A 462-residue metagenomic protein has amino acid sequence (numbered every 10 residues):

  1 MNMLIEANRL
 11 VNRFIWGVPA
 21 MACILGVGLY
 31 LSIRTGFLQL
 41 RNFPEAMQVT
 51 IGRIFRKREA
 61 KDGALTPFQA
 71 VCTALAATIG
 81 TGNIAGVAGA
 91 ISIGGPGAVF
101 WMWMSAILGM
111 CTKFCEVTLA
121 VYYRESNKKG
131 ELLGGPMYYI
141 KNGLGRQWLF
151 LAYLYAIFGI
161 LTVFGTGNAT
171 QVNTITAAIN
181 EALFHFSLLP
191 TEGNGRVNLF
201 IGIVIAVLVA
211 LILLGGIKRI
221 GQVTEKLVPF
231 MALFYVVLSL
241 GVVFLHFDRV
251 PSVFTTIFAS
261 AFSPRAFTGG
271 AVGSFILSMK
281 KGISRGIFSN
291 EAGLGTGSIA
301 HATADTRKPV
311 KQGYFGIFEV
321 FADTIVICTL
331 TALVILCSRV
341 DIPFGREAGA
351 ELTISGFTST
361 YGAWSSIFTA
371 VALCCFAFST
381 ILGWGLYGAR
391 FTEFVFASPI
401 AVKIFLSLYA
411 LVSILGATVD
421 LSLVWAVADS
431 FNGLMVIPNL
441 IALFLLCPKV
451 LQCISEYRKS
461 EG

Functional and structural regions predicted by a protein language model:
M1-T81, I91-A98, G109, A410 (+2 more regions): N-terminal alpha-helical transmembrane segments of multi-pass membrane transport and channel/translocase proteins
L4, R34-Q39, G82-V87, G165-I175 (+6 more regions): Transmembrane helix-loop junctions in multi-pass membrane proteins
C23-Y30, L38-M47, Y155, V172-I179 (+4 more regions): Membrane-interface loop-to-helix entry segments
L31-S32, S105-G130, M137, K141-N173 (+3 more regions): Helix-loop-helix module between adjacent transmembrane segments
F37-L65, G89-V99, W103, C111-R146 (+4 more regions): Flexible loop linkers connecting adjacent transmembrane helices in multi-pass alpha-helical membrane transporters
R58-I93, L119-G143, L154-I160, V272-F321: Alpha-helical membrane segments and immediately flanking helix-loop junctions that form or couple to the substrate/ion
L108-E116, G202-I217, V228-D248, S284-R285 (+2 more regions): Selective recognition of specific alpha-helical transmembrane segments in multi-pass small-molecule
E116-R124, K128, L240-T256, P264-G270 (+3 more regions): Extracellular/periplasmic helix-exit of transmembrane alpha-helices
